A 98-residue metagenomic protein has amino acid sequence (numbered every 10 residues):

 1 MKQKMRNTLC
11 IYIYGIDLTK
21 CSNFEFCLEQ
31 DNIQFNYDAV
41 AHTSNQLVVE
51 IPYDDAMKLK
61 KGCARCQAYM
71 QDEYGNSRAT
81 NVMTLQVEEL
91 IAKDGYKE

Functional and structural regions predicted by a protein language model:
M1-E98: Contiguous segments within soluble domain cores/interaction surfaces
